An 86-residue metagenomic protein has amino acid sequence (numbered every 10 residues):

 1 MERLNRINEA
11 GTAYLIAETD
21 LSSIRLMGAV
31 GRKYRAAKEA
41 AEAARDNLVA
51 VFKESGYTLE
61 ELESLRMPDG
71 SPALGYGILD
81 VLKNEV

Functional and structural regions predicted by a protein language model:
M1-E18, S23, V30-G31: Short, charge/polar-rich alpha-helical segments
E2, T12-Y14, A36, S55 (+1 more regions): Generic secretory/membrane-interface signal
N8, R25, G31, A50-F52 (+1 more regions): N-terminal non-cleavable signal-anchor helices
E18-L21, R25, R45, F52: A structural signal for well-ordered alpha-helices, especially hydrophobic packing surfaces of coiled-coils
S22-K33, L74-I78: Short interaction-hotspot residues at assembly and binding interfaces
V30-A43: Short, charged, amphipathic alpha-helical segments
E42, D46-V86: Extended, charge-rich alpha-helical segments
